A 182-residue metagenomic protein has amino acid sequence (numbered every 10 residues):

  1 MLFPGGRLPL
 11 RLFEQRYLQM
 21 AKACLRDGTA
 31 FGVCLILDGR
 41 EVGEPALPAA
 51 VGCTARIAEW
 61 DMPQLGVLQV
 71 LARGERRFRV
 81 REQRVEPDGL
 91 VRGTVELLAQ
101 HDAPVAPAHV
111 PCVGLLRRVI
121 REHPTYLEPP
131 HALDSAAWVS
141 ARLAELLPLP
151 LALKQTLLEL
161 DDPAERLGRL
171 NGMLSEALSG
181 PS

Functional and structural regions predicted by a protein language model:
M1-S182: N-terminal low-complexity, acidic/polar interaction/targeting segments
